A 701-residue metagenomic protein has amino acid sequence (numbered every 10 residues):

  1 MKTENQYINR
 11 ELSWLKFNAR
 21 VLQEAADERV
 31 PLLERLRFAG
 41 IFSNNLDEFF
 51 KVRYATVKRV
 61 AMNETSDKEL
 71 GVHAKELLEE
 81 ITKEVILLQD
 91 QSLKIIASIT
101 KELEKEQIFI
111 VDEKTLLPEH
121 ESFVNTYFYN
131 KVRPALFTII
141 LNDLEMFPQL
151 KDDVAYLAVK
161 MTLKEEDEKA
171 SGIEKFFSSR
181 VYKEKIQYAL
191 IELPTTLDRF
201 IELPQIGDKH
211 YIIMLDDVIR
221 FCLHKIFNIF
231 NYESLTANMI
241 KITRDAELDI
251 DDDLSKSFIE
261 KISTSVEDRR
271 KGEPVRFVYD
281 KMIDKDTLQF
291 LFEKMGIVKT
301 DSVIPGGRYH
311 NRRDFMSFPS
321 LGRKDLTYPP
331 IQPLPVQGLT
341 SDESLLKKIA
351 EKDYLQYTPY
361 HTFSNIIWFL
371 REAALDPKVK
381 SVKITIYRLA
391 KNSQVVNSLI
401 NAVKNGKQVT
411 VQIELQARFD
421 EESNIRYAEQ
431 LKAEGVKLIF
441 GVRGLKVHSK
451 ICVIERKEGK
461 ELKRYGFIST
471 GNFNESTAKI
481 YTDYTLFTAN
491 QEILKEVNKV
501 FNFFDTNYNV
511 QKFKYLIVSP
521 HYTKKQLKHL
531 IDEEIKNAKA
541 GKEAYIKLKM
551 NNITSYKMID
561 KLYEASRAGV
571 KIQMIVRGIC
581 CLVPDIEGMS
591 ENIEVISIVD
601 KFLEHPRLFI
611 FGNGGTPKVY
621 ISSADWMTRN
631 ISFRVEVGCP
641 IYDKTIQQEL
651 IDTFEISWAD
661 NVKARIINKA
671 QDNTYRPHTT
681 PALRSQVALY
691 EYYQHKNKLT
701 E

Functional and structural regions predicted by a protein language model:
M1-I546, E564, A568, C580-E604 (+1 more regions): N-terminal localization/anchoring segments of enzymes in phospholipid and broader phosphate metabolism
Y556-I559, Y563: Glycine/threonine-rich ATP-lid/beta-loop region of ATP-binding domains
K571-I575: Hydrophobic alpha/beta core scaffold segments
